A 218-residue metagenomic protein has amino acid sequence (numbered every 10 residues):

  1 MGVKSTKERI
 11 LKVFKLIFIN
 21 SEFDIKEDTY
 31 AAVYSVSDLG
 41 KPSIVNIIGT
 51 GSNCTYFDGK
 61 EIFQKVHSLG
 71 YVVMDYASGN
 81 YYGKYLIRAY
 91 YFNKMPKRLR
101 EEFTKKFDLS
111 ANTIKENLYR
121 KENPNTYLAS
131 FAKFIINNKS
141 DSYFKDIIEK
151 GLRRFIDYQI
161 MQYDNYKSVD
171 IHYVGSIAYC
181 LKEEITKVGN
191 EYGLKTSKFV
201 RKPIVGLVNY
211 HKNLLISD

Functional and structural regions predicted by a protein language model:
M1-T29, T186-L194, D218: N-terminal glycine/serine-rich phosphate-binding loop of ATP-dependent small-molecule kinases, especially carbohydrate
V13-K15, V36-I44, R88-D218: ATP-binding/phosphotransfer module of carbohydrate and carboxylate kinases, centering on a glycine-rich
S21-V45: Conserved phosphate-binding catalytic cores of ATP/NTP-utilizing and phosphoryl-transfer enzymes
E27, A77, R201: Short, conserved micro-motifs enriched in small and acidic residues
Y34, S52-F57: Short beta-strand scaffold segments in enzyme catalytic cores
I47-G51: A short acidic Gly-Thr/Ser loop motif
I62-D108: Glycine-rich phosphate-binding loop plus the immediately following alpha-helix
